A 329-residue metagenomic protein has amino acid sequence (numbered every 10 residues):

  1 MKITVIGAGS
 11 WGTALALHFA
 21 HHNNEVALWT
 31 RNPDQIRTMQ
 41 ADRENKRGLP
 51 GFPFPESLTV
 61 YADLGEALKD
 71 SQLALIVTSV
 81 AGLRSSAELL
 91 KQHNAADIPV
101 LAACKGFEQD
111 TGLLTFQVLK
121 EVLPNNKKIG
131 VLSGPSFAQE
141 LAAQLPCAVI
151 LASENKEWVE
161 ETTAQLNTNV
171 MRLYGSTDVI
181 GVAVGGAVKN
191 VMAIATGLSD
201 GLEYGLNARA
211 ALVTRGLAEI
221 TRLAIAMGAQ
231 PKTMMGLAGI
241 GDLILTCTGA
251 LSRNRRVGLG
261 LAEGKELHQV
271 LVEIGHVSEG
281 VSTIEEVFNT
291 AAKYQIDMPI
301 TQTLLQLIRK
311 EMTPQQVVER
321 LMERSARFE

Functional and structural regions predicted by a protein language model:
M1-F52, V60-A62: NAD(P)+-binding Rossmann beta1-loop-alpha1 motif at the extreme N-terminus of oxidoreductases
P50-T59, A96, N125-K128, N169-M171 (+1 more regions): A short helix-to-beta-strand connector/capping loop
Y61-Q144, T162-A164: Rossmann-like NAD(P)(H) cofactor-binding subdomain of soluble oxidoreductases
K69-D70, V188, I240: Alpha-helix C-terminal capping/helix-to-coil transition sites in glycosyltransferase folds
G82, H93, E121-N126, P146-I194 (+1 more regions): Internal alpha-helical scaffold of NAD(P)-dependent oxidoreductase catalytic cores
T196-D200, I225-M235, L243-E329: NAD(P)-dependent Rossmann-like dehydrogenase/reductase catalytic/cofactor-binding core
